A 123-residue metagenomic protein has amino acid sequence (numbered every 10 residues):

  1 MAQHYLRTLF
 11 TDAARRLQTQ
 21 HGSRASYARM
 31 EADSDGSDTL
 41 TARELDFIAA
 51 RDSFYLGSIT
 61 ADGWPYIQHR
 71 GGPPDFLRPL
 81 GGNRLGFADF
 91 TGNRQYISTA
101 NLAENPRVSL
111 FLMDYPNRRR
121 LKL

Functional and structural regions predicted by a protein language model:
M1-L123: Binding-site signature for planar aromatic cofactors or substrates
